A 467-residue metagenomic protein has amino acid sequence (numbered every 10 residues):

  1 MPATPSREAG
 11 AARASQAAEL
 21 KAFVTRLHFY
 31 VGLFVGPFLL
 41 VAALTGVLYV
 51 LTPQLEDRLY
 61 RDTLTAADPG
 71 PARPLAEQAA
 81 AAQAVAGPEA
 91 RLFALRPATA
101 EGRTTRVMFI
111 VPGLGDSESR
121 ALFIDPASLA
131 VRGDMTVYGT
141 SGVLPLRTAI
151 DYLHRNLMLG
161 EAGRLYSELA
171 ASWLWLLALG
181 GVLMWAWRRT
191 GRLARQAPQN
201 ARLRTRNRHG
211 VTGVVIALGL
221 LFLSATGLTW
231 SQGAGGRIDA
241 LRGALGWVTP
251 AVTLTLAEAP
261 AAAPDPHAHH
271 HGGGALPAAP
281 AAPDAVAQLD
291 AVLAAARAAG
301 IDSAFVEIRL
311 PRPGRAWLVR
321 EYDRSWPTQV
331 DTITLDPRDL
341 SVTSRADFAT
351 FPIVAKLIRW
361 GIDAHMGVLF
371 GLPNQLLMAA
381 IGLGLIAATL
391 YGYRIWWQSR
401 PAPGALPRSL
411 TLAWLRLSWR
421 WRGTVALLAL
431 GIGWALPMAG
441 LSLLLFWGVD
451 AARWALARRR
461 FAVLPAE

Functional and structural regions predicted by a protein language model:
P2-E467: Conserved histidines in hydrophobic membrane contexts and catalytic metal-binding motifs
